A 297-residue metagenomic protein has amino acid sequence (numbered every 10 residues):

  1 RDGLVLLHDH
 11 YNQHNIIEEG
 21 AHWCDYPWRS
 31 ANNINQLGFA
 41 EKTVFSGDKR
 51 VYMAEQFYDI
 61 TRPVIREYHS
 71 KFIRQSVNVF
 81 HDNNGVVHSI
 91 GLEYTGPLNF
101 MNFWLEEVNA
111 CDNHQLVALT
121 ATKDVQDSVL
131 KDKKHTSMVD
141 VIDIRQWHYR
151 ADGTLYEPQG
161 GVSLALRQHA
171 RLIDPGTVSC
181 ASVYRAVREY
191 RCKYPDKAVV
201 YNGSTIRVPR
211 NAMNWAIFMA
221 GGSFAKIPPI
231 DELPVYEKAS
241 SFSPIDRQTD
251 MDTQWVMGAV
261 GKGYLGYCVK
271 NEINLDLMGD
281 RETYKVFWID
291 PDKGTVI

Functional and structural regions predicted by a protein language model:
R1-V141, R150: Active-site mouth of glycoside hydrolases
D2-H8, V86-I90, L116-L119, D140-I144 (+4 more regions): Structural recognition of the beta-strand scaffold that forms the well-ordered cores of secreted hydrolase catalytic
Y11-N12, E93-G96, D124, H148-Y149 (+3 more regions): Short, solvent-exposed loop/turn segments at secondary-structure junctions
V51-Q56, Y68, N83, L105 (+3 more regions): Generic detector of short, locally flexible boundary/turn motifs and exposed helical patches
D82, I144, F242-I245: A structural signal for alpha-helix termini and helix-coil/disorder junctions
N99-T205: Glycoside hydrolase catalytic-domain groove-lining segments
Q168-C180, R185-I297: Aromatic- and carboxylate-lined catalytic core of secreted/periplasmic carbohydrate-active enzymes
